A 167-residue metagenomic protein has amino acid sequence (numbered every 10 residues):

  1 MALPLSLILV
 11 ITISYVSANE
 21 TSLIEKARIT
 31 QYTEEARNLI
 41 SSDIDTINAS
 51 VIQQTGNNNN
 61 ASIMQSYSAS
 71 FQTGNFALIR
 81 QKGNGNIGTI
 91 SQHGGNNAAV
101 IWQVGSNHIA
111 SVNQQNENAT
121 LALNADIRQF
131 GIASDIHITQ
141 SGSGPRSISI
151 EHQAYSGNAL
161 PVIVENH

Functional and structural regions predicted by a protein language model:
M1-P4: Bacterial N-terminal signal peptides that target proteins for export
L7: Generic anion/oxyanion-binding catalytic loop in active/binding sites
A18-H167: General marker for long, soluble alpha-helical cores
